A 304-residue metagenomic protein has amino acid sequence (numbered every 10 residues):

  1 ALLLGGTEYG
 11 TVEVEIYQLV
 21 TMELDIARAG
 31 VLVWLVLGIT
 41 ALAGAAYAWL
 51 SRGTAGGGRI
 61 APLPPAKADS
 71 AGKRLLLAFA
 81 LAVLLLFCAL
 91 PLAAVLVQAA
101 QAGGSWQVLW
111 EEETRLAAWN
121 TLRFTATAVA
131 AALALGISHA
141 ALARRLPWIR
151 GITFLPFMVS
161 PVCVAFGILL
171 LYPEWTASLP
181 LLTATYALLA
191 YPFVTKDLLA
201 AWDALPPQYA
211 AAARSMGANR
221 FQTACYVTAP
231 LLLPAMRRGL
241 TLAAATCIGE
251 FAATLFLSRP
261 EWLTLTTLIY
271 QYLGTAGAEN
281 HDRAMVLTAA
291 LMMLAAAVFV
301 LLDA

Functional and structural regions predicted by a protein language model:
A1, A78-L86, L155, L188 (+4 more regions): Transmembrane alpha-helices
L2-G38, A99-E112, I248, T254-L301: Interhelical loop and adjacent transmembrane-helix boundary motif in polytopic membrane transport permeases
L3-T7, A61-A66, G103-G104, E112-R115 (+4 more regions): Membrane-interfacial helix termini and adjacent extracytoplasmic/periplasmic loops of multi-pass transporters
Q18-R28, P64-L76, V95-A130, L146 (+1 more regions): Periplasmic/extracellular loop-to-transmembrane helix junction in inner-membrane transport proteins
G30-A68, H139-L146, L199-Q208, R220 (+2 more regions): C-terminal transmembrane helix and the adjacent membrane-cytosol boundary/short C-terminal tail of inner/organellar
L32-L50, E112-G151, P161: Transmembrane alpha-helix signature in integral membrane proteins
L37-A45, A66-A94, G151-T153: N-terminal signal-anchor/first transmembrane alpha helix
D69-L77, H139-I168, A210: Cytoplasmic-entry segments and transmembrane alpha-helices of multi-pass inner-membrane transporters
